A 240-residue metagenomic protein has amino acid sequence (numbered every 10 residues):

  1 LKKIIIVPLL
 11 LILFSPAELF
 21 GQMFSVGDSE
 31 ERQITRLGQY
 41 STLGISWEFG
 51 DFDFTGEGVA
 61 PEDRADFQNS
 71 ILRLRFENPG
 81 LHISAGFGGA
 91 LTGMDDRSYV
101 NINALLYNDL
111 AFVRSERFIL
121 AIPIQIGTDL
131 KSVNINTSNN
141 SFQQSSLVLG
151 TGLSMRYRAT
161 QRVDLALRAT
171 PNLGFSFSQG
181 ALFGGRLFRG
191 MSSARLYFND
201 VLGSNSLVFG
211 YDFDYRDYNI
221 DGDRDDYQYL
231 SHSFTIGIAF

Functional and structural regions predicted by a protein language model:
F20-R97, S231-S233, G237-A239: Short glycine/proline- and aromatic-enriched beta-strand/turn motifs that initiate or cap beta-hairpins
I34-R36, R75-L81, Y107-S115, S154-R158 (+2 more regions): Structural signature of outer-membrane beta-barrel channels/translocons
T35-L43, S70, E77-A85, E116-I124 (+3 more regions): Outer-envelope beta-barrel architecture signal
L37-Q39, R64-L72, P79, D96-L106 (+4 more regions): Residues that define the transmembrane beta-barrel architecture of outer-membrane proteins
W47-D53, N78-G80, F87-G93, L110 (+6 more regions): Transmembrane beta-strands of outer-membrane beta-barrel pores
T55-E62, A90-R97, I135-F142, S176-G185 (+1 more regions): Extracellular loop and loop/strand-boundary signature of outer-membrane beta-barrel proteins
G80-A166: Gram-negative (and chloroplast) outer-membrane scaffold detector with strong preference for beta-barrel transmembrane
L182-F240: Predominantly the C-terminal beta-signal and adjacent terminal strand-loop region of outer-membrane beta-barrel
